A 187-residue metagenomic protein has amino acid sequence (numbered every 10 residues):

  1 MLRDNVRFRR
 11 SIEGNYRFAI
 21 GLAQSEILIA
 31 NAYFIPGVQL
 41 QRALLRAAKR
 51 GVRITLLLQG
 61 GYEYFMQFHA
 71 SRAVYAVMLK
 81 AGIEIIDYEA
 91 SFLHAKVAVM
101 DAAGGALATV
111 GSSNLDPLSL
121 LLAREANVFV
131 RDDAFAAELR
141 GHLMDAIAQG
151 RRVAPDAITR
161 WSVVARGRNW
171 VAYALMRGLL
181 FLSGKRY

Functional and structural regions predicted by a protein language model:
M1-Y187: Charged, low-complexity intrinsically disordered terminal segments
